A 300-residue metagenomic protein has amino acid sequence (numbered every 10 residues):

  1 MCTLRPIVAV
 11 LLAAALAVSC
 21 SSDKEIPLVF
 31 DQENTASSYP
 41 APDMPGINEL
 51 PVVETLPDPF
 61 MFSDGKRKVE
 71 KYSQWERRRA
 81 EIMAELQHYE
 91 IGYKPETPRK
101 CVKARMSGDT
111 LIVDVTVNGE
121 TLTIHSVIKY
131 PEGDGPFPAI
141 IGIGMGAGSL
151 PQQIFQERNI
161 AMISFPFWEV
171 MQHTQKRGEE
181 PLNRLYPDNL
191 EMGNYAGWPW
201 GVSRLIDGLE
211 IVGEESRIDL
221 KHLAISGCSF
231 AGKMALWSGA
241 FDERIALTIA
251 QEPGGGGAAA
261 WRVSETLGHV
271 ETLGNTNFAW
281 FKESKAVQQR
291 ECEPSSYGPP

Functional and structural regions predicted by a protein language model:
M1-V8: Bacterial N-terminal signal peptides that target proteins for export
A17-S19: C-terminal motif of bacterial Sec signal peptides marking the signal peptidase cleavage site
K24-Y93: N-terminal pre-domain segments of enzymes
H125-I128, G135-M145: Short beta-strand element of the alpha/beta-hydrolase
G142-E215, G254-V263: Cap/lid segment of the alpha/beta-hydrolase catalytic domain
E214, L247-P300: Mobile cap/lid helix-loop segments that gate and shape the active-site cleft of serine hydrolases
R217-S229: Alpha/beta-hydrolase fold nucleophile elbow
G227-W237: Glycine-rich nucleophile elbow surrounding the catalytic serine of serine-hydrolase chemistry
